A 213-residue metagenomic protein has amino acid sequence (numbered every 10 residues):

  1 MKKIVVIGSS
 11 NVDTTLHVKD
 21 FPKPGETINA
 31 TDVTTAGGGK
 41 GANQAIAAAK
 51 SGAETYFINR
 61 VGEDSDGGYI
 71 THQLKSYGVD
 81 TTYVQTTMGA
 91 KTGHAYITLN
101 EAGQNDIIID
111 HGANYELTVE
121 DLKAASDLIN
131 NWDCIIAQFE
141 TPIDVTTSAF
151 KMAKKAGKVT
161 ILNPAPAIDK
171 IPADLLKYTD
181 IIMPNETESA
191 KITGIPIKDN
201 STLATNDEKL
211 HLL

Functional and structural regions predicted by a protein language model:
M1-R60, S65-V79: Glycine-rich phosphate/adenosyl-contacting loop at the front of the ribokinase-like
T15, I108, K191-I195: Residues that scaffold the ATP/ADP-binding catalytic core of kinase and kinase-like folds
A49, T147-K155, T160: Surface-exposed amphipathic alpha-helices with a cationic face
R60, T86-T87, I97-C134, F139: Conserved phosphate-binding/catalytic loop of the ribokinase/pfkB sugar-kinase fold
S76-G89: A glycine-rich helix N-cap at a beta->alpha junction
K155-I161, A165-L213: Conserved phosphate/ATP/ADP-binding segment of small-molecule kinases
